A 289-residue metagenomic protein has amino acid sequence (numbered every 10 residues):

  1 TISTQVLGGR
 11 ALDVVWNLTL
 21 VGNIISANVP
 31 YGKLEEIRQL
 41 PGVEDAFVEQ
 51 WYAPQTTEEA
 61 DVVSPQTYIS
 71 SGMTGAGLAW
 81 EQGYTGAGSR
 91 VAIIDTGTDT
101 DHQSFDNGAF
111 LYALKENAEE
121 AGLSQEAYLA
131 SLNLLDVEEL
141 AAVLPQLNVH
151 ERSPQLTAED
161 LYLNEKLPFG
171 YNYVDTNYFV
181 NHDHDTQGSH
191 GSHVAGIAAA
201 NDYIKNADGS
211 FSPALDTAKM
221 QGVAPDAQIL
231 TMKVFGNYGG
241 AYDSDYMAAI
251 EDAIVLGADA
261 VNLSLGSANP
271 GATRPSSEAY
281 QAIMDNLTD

Functional and structural regions predicted by a protein language model:
T4-Q82, A87-R90, D101-E116: Autoinhibitory propeptides
L7-G8, R38-G42, T98, A199-Y203 (+3 more regions): Sec-exported extracytoplasmic/periplasmic mature domains
Y31-L34, L40, A76-G77, G191 (+4 more regions): Extracytoplasmic/secreted envelope proteins and their assembly/folding machinery, especially bacterial periplasmic
E49, F235, S264-S267: Conserved residues at the C-terminal ends of beta-strands
L78-Y242, L256-D259, A272: Subtilisin-like serine protease catalytic core
D101-Q103, A258-D289: Catalytic-core segments of hydrolase enzymes
A241-A249, A253: Catalytic-core regions of hydrolytic enzymes
